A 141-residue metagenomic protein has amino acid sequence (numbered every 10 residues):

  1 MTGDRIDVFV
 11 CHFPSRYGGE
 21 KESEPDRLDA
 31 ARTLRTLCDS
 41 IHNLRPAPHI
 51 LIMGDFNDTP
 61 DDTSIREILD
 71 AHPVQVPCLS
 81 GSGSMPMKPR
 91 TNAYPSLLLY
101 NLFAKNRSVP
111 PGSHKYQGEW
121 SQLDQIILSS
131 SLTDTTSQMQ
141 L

Functional and structural regions predicted by a protein language model:
M1-P14: Beta-strand-turn-beta hairpins that frame and shape the catalytic cleft of phosphate-ester-processing enzymes
G3-I6, P46-I50: Loop/turn elements at helix/coil->beta-strand transitions in domains of secreted/extracellular proteins
F9, L51-G54: Short, conserved beta-strand edge motifs with alternating hydrophobic and charged residues
F13, D55-F56: Active-site metal-binding loops of divalent metal-dependent hydrolases
P14-Y17, P60: Feature marks short, surface-exposed loop/turn motifs that line or immediately flank catalytic pockets and channel
Y17-R27, I52-M53, P111-H114: Second-shell loop/turn segments in exported
K21-P46: A long, amphipathic alpha-helix that forms part of the scaffold/cap immediately adjacent to metal-dependent active
H42-P48, D58-L141: Metal-dependent phosphoester-hydrolase catalytic domains
